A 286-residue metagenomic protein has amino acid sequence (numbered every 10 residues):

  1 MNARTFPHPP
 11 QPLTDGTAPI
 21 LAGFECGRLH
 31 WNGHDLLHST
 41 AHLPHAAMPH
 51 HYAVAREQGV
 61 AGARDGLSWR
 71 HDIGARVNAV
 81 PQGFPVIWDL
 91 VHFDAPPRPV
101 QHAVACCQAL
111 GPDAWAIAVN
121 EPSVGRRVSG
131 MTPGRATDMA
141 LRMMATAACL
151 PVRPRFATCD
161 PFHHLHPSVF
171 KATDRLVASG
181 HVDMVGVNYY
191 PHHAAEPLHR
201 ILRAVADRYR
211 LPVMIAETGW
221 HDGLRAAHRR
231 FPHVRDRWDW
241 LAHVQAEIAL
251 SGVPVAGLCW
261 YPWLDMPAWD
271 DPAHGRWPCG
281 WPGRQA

Functional and structural regions predicted by a protein language model:
N2-G16, L21, G83-R229, H243-A286: Active-site region of glycoside hydrolase catalytic domains
F24-H30: Short polar catalytic/cofactor-binding loops
C26, L67-W69, Y189, W220: Short beta-strand segments enriched in hydrophobic/aromatic residues within well-folded beta-rich domains
H30-H42: Acidic/histidine-rich helix-loop elements that form or flank divalent-metal/phosphate-binding sites at the catalytic
H42-S68, P85, G180, M184-V185: Catalytic domains of carbohydrate-active enzymes, especially glycoside hydrolases
A75-G83: Catalytic-core regions built around general acid/base machinery
H233-W240: Short secondary-structure subsegments characteristic of cysteine-rich extracellular domains
